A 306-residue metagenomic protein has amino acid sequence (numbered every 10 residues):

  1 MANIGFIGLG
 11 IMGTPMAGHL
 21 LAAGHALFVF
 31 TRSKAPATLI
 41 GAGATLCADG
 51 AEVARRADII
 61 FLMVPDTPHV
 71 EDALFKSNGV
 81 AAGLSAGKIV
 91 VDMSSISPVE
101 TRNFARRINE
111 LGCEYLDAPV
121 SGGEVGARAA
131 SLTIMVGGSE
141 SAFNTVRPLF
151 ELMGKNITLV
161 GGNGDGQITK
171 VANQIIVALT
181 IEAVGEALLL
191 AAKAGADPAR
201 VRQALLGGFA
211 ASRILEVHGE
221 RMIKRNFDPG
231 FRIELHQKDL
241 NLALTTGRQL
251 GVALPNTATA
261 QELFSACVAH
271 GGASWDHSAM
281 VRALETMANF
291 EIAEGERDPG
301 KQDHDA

Functional and structural regions predicted by a protein language model:
M1-L62, K88, M93, E124: NAD(P)+-binding Rossmann beta1-loop-alpha1 motif at the extreme N-terminus of oxidoreductases
I4, S95-A178: Rossmann-fold dinucleotide-binding core
R32-S33, D66, S139: Residues in the short beta-alpha loop(s) of Rossmann-like NAD(P)-binding domains
G50-R55, I59-I60, T67-L132: Rossmann-like NAD(P)(H) cofactor-binding subdomain of soluble oxidoreductases
A129-G137, T158, G162-A194, L205-V217 (+1 more regions): Active-site-proximal catalytic alpha-helix in oxidoreductases
N163, Q167, A211-A279: Interdomain hinge/lid region at the active-site interface of Rossmann-like NAD(P)-dependent oxidoreductases
E186, L190-R225, F290-G300, H304: C-terminal substrate-binding/catalytic lobe of Rossmann-fold NAD(P)-dependent dehydrogenases
S265, A269-A306: NAD(P)-dependent dehydrogenase/reductase Rossmann-like domain
